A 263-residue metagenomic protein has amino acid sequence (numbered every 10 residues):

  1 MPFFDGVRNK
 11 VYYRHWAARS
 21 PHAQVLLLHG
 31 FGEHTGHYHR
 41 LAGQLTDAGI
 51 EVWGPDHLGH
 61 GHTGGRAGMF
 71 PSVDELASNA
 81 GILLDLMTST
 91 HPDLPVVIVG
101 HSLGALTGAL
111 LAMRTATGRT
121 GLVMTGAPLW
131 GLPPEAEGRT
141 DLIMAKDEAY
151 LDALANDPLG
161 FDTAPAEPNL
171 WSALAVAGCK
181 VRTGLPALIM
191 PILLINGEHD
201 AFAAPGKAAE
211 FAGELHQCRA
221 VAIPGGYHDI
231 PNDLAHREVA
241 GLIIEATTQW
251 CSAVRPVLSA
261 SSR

Functional and structural regions predicted by a protein language model:
M1-A17: N-terminal cap/lid segment of alpha/beta-hydrolase-fold proteins
F31-T35, G61-H91: Catalytic nucleophile-loop/oxyanion-hole region of alpha/beta-hydrolase and closely related hydrolase-like folds
T35-H37, A42-R66: Conserved alpha/beta-hydrolase
H91-H101: Alpha/beta-hydrolase fold nucleophile elbow
G118-A187, P231, A240, S252-R255 (+1 more regions): The alpha/beta-hydrolase serine catalytic core
L188, L194-N196, D200: Short beta-strand/loop motif that positions the catalytic acidic residue of the alpha/beta-hydrolase fold
A201-K207: Conserved alpha/beta-hydrolase "acid-adjacent" motif
R219-R263: Catalytic active-site module of serine/aspartate enzymes centered on a nucleophile-bearing elbow/loop
